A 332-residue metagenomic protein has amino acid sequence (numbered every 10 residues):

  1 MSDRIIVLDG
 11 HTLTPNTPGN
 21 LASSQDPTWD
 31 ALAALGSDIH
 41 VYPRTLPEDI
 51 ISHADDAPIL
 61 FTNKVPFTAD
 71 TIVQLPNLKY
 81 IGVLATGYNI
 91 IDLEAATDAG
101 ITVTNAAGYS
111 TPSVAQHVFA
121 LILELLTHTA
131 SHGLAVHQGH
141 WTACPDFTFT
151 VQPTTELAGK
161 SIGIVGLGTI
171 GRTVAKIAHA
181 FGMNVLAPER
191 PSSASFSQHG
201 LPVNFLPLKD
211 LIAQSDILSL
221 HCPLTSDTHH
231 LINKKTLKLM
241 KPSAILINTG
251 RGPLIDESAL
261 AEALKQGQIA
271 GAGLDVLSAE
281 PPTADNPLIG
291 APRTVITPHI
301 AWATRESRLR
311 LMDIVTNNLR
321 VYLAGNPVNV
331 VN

Functional and structural regions predicted by a protein language model:
M1-A57, L186: N-terminal glycine-/charge-rich "phosphate-binding" loop or analogous flexible N-terminal tail
P43, L84-A85, I101-P112: Short beta->alpha connector loops at strand-helix junctions that form conserved, small/polar/Pro-enriched
F67-I72, R190-P287: Rossmann-like adenosine-cofactor binding region
A99, A107-S161, S195, V331: Phosphate-binding beta-alpha-beta segment of Rossmann-like dinucleotide-binding domains, i.e., the NAD(P)
L167-G168: Glycine-rich Rossmann-fold phosphate-binding loop(s) that bind the pyrophosphate of adenine dinucleotide cofactors
G171-R172: N-terminal Rossmann-fold NAD(P) dinucleotide-binding loop
R308-N332: NAD(P)-dependent dehydrogenase/reductase Rossmann-like domain
